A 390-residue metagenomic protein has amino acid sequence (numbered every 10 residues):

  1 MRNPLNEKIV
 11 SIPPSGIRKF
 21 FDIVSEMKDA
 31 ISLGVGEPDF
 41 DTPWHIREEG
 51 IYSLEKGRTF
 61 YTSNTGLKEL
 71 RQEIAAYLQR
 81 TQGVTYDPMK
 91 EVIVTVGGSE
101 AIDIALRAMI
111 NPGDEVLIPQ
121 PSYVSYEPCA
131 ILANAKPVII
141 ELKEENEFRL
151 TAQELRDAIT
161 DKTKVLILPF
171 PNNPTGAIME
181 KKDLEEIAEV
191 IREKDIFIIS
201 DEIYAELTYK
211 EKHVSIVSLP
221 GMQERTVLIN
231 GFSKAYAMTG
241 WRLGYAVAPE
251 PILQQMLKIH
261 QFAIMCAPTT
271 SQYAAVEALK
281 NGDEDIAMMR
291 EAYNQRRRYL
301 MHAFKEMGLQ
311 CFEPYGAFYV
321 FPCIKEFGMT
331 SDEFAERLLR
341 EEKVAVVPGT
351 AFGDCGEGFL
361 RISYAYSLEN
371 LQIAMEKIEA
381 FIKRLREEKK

Functional and structural regions predicted by a protein language model:
R2-L5, V10-P13, I23-M27, I31 (+2 more regions): PLP-dependent class I/II
K56-R58: Conserved nucleotide-sugar phosphate-binding/catalytic loop shared by glycosyltransferases and other
F60-Y61, Y204: Intrinsically disordered, tyrosine-centered linear signaling motifs in cytosolic regions
Y61-V96: Conserved N-terminal alpha-helix of the aminotransferase class I/II PLP-enzyme fold
